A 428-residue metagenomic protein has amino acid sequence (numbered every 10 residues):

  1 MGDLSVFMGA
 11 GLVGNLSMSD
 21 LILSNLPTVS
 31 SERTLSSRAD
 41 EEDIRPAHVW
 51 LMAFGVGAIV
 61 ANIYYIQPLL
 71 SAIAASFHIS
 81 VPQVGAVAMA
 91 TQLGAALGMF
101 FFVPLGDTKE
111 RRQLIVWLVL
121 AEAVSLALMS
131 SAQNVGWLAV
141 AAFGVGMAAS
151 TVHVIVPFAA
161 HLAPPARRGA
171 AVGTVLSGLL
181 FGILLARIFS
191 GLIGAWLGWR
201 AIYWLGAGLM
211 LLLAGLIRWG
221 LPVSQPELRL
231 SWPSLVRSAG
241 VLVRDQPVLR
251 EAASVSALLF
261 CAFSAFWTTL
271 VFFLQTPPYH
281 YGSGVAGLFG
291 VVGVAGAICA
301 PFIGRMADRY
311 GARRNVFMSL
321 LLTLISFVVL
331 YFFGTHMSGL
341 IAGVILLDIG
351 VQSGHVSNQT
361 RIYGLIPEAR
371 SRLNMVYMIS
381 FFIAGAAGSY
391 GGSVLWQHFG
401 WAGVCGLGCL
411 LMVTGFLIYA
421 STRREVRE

Functional and structural regions predicted by a protein language model:
L35-D43, L221-S254: Juxtamembrane intracellular "pre-TM" segments in multi-pass secondary transporters
L97-V135: Conserved MFS/SLC helix-loop-helix module at the cytosolic interface between two early adjacent transmembrane helices
G98-E110, I298-A312, W396: Helix-to-loop junctions at the C-terminal end of transmembrane segments in multipass secondary transporters
Q113-A127, R314-V329, C409: Structural signature of the two symmetry-related core transmembrane helices
W137, T174-L221: Helix-loop-helix hairpin linking two adjacent transmembrane segments in secondary transporters
A141-G178: Cytoplasmic helix-loop-helix junction between adjacent transmembrane helices in 12-TM secondary transporters
T151-A163, S353-I366: Intracellular juxtamembrane helix-capping segments at the cytosolic ends of symmetry-related transmembrane helices
R313-N358: C-terminal transmembrane helical hairpin of 12-TM major facilitator-type secondary transporters
